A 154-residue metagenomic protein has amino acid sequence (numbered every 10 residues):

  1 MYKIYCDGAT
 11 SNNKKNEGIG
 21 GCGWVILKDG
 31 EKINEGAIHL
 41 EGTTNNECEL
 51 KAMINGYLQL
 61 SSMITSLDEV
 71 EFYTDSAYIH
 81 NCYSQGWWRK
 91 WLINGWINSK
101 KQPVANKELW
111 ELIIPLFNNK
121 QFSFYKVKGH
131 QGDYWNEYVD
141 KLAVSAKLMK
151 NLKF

Functional and structural regions predicted by a protein language model:
M1-E47, L58-S61, K141-F154: RNase H-like nuclease fold core
A9-K14, Y57-Y138, K147: RNase H catalytic domain
N46-L50, D133: Glycine-rich phosphate-binding loop at the start of an alpha helix
M53: Short, conserved alpha-helix that lines the donor NDP-sugar binding/gating region of sugar-transfer enzymes
